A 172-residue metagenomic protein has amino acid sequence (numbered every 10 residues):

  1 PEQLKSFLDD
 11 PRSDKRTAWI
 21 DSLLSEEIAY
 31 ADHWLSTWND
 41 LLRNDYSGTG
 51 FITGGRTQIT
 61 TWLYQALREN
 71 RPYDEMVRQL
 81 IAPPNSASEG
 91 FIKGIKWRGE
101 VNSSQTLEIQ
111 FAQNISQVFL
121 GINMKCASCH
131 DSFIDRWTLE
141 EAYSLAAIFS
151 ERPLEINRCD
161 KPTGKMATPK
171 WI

Functional and structural regions predicted by a protein language model:
P1-I172: Short, structured secondary-structure elements that scaffold catalytic or ligand/cofactor-binding regions
